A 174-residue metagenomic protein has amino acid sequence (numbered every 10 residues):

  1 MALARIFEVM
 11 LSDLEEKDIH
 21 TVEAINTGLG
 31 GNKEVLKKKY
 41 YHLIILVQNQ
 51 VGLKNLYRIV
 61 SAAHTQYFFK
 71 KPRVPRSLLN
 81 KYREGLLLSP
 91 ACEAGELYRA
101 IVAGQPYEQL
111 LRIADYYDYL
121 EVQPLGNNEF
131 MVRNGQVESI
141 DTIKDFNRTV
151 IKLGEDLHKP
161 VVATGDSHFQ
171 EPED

Functional and structural regions predicted by a protein language model:
M1-D174: Phosphodiester-processing cores and adjacent nucleic acid-binding clamps
